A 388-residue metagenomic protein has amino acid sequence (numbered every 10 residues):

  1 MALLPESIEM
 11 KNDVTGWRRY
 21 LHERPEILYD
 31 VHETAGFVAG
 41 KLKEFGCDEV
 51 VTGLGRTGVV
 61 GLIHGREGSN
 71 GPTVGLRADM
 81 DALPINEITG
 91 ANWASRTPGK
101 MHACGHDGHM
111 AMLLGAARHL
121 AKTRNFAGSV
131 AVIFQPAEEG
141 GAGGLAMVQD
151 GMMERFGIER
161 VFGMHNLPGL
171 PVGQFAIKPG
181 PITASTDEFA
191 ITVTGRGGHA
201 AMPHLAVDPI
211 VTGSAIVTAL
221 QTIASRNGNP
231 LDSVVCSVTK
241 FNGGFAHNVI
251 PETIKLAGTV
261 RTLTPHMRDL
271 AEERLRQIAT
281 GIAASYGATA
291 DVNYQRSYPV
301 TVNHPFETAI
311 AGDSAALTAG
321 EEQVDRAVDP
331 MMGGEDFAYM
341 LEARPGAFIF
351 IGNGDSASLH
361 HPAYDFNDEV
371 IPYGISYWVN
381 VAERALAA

Functional and structural regions predicted by a protein language model:
M1-H102, D107, A111-L114, R118-F126: Acidic/His- and Gly-rich active-site-bordering loop/insert found across diverse amide/peptide-bond hydrolases
L21, G61, L76, H106 (+8 more regions): Divalent metal-coordination and catalytic microenvironments
D48, I158-E159, P345: Conserved acidic residues
V59-V60, A82-M101, D107-G108, L114 (+2 more regions): Histidine/acidic-residue-rich, glycine-tolerant segments that coordinate divalent metal ions
G65-G68, M152-M153, G354: Short polar/acidic secondary-structure junctions
G75-R77, F189-I191, F348-N353: Non-cysteine beta-strand/loop elements that form the S-adenosyl-L-methionine
V211-A388: Metal-dependent amide/peptide-bond hydrolase catalytic core, centered on the "pita-bread" metallohydrolase fold
